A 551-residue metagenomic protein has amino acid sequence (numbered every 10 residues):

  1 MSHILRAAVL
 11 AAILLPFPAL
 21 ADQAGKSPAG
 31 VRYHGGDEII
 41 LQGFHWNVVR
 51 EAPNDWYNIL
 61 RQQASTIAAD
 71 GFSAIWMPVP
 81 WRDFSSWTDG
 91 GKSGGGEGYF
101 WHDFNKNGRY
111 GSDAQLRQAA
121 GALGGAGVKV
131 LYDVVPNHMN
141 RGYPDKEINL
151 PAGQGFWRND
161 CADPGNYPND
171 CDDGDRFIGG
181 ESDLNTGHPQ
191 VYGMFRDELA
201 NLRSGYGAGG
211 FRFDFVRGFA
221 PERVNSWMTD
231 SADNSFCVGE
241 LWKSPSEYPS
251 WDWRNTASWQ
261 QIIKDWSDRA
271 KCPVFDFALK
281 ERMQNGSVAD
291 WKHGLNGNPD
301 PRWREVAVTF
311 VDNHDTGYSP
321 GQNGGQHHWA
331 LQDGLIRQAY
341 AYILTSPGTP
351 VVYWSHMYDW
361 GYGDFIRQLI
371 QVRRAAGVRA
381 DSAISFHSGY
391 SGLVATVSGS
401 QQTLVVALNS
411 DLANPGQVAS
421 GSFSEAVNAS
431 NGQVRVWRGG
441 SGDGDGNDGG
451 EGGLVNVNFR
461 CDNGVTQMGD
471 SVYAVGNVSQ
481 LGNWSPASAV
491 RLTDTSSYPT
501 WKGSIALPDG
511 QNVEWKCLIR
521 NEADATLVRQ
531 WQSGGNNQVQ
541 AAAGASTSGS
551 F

Functional and structural regions predicted by a protein language model:
A7-P16: Bacterial N-terminal signal peptides
F17-A21: Sec/Tat signal peptide C-region and signal peptidase I cleavage site
D22-F44, I59-A68, F72-S73, P78-W101 (+3 more regions): Active-site-proximal helices and loops of the catalytic beta/alpha 8
H34-I39, D83-G121, L150-T186: Aromatic- and acidic-residue-enriched carbohydrate-binding clefts of CAZyme catalytic domains
G446, G535-F551: Extracellular beta-sheet/turn segments enriched in Thr/Pro/Gly and aliphatic residues
V455-D462: A short, amphipathic beta-strand motif
N463-N512, R520-A542: Aromatic-rich carbohydrate-binding modules that target alpha-glucans
